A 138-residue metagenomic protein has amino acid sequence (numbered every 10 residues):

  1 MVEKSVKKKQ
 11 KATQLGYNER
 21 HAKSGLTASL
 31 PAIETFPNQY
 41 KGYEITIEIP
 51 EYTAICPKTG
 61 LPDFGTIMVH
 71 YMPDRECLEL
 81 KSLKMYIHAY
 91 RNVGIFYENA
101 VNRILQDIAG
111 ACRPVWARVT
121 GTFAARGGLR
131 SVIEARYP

Functional and structural regions predicted by a protein language model:
V2-P138: N-terminal intrinsically disordered, cationic/polar leader segments that include organellar targeting peptides
